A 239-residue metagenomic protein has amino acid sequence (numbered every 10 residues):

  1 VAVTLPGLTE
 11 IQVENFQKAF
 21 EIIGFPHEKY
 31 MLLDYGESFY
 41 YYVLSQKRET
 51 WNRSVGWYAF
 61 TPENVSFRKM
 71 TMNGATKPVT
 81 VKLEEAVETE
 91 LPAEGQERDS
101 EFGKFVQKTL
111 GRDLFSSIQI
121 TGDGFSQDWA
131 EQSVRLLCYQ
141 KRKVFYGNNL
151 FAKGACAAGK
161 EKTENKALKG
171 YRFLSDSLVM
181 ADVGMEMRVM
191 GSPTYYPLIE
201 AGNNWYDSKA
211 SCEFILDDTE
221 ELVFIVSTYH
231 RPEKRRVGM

Functional and structural regions predicted by a protein language model:
V1-Q12, V87-G103, K108, R112-F115: Conserved phosphate-binding loops in N-terminal lobes of ATP-dependent enzymes of the actin/Hsp70/sugar-kinase
V1-V55, T76, S100, Y139-Q140 (+1 more regions): Nucleotide/phosphate-binding catalytic cleft detector across ATP-hydrolyzing and phosphate-transferring enzymes
V3-P6, S117-S126, A155: Glycine-rich beta-strand-to-loop/alpha-helix junction loops that act as flexible
G7-E10, F60-N64, L114, D218: Short flexible coil/turn linkers enriched for glycine and charged/polar residues that connect secondary-structure
I11-K18, Y42-S45, V65-M70, S126-S133: A short acidic (Asp/Glu
M31-R48, V144-R188: Glycine-rich phosphate-binding/hydrolytic loop that grips phosphoryl groups
E49-S66, T71-N73, G122-F125, R172-M180: A short acidic Gly-Thr/Ser loop motif
R68-D99: Short glycine-rich, Thr/Ser-proximal phosphate-binding strand/loop in the N-terminal lobe of ATP-dependent enzymes
